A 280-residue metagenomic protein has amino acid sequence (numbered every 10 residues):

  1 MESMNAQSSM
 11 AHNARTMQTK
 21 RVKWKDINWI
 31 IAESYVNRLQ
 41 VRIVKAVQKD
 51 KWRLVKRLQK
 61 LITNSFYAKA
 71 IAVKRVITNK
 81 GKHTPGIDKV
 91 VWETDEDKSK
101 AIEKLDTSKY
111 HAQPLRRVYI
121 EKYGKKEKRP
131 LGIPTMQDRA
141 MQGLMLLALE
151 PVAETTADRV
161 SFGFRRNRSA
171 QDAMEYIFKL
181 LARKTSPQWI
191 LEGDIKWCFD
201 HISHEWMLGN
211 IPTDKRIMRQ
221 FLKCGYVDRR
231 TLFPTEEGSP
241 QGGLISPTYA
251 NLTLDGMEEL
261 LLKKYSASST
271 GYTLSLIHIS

Functional and structural regions predicted by a protein language model:
M1-I30, S34: Intrinsically disordered, low-complexity and often Lys/Arg-enriched segments
V22-G81, L147-G163: Charged boundary/loop elements
V55-Y123, K128: Phosphate/adenylate-binding "loop-and-lid" substructures adjacent to NTP/NAD/dNTP-binding pockets in NTP-dependent
I87, L147, G193-I195: Residues immediately flanking
K104, S108, T156-V160, R165-R168 (+2 more regions): Conserved polymerase palm-domain catalytic core
K128-G132, Q188: N-terminal core-binding DNA-recognition domain of tyrosine site-specific recombinases/integrases
I133-A140, L144: Hydrophobic alpha-helical hairpins/lids featuring a short glycine-rich hinge
